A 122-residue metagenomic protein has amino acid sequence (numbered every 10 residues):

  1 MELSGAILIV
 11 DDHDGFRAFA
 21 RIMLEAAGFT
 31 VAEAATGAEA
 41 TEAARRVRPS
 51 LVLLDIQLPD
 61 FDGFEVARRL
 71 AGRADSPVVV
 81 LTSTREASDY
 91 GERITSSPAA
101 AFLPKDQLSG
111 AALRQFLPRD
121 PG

Functional and structural regions predicted by a protein language model:
M1-A6, L108-G122: Non-catalytic signal-transmission and effector/linker regions of two-component phosphorelay proteins
D11, D55, S83: Active-site residues of response regulator receiver
A18-A26: Charged docking surfaces used in two-component/phosphorelay signaling
G28-A35, A43: Short hydrophobic/Thr-rich beta-strand motif most characteristic of the beta2 strand and flanking loop of CheY-like
T36-E39, D62-E65: Acidic catalytic/metal-coordinating carboxylates
V47-L53, L58: Active-site beta3 strand of CheY-like receiver
P59, A87: The feature encodes the CheY-like receiver
L81-S83, K105: Hydrophobic/aromatic residues positioned on beta-strands within the core alpha/beta folds
